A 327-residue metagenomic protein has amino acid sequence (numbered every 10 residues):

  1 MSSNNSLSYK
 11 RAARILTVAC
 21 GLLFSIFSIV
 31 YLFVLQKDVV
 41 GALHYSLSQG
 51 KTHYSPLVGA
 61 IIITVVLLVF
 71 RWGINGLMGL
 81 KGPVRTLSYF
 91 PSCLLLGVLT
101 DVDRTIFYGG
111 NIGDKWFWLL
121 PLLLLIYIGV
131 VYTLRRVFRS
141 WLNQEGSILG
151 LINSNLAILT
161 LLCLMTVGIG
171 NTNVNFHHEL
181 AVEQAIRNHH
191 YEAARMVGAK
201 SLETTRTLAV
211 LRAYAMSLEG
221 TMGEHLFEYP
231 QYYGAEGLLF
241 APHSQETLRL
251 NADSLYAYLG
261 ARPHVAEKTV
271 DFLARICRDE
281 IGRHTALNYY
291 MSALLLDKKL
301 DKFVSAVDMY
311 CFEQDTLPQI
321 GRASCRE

Functional and structural regions predicted by a protein language model:
M1-S92: Membrane-anchoring hydrophobic segments
L7, G76-G79, G113, V137-N153: Membrane-interface anchoring determinants
F27-L32, P91-V102, L161-T166, E313: Aromatic-anchored segments of alpha-helical transmembrane domains
R85-N143: Membrane-embedded alpha-helical segments of integral membrane proteins
S147-N173: Internal/C-terminal transmembrane anchor helices
N173-V307: Soluble catalytic regions of membrane-associated enzymes that act on cell-envelope and secretory-pathway components
I320-E327: Residue-level detector of conserved catalytic or cofactor/ligand-binding positions in enzyme active sites
